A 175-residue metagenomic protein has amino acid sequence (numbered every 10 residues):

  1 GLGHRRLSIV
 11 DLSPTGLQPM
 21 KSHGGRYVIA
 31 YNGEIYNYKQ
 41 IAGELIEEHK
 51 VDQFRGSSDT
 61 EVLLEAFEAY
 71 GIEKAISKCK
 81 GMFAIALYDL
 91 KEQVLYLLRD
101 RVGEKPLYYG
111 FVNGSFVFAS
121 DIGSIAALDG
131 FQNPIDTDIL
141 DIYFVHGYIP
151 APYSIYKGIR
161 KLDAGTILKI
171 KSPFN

Functional and structural regions predicted by a protein language model:
G1-N175: Cysteine-centered catalytic environments shared across enzyme families
